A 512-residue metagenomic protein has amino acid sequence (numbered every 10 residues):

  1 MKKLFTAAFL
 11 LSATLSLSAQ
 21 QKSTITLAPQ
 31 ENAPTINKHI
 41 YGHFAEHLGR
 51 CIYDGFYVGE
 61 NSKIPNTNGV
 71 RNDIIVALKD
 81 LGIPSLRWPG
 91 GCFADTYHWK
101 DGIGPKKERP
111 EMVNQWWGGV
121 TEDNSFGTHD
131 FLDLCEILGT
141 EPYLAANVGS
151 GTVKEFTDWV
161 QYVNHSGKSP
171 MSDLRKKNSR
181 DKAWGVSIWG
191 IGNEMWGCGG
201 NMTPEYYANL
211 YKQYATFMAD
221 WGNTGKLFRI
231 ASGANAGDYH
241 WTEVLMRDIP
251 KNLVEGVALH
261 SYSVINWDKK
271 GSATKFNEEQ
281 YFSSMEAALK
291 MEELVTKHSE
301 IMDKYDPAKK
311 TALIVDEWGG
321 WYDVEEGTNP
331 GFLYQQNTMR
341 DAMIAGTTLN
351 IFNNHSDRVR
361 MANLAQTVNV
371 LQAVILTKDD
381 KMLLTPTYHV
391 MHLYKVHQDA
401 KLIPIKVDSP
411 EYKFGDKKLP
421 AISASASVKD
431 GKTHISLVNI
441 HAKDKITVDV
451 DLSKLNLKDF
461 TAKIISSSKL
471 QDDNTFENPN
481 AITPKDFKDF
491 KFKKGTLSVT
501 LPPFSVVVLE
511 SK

Functional and structural regions predicted by a protein language model:
M1-K22: Bacterial Sec-dependent N-terminal signal peptides
F9, G127, T152, F276-E279: Alpha-helix capping and helix-coil boundary motifs
A19-E243, R247-G256, A288-E292, T296-V324 (+1 more regions): Non-catalytic accessory regions flanking glycosidase/transglycosidase catalytic cores in CAZymes
L259: Histidine-centered catalytic micro-motifs
Y262-F282, T328: Active-site His/acidic residue clusters
